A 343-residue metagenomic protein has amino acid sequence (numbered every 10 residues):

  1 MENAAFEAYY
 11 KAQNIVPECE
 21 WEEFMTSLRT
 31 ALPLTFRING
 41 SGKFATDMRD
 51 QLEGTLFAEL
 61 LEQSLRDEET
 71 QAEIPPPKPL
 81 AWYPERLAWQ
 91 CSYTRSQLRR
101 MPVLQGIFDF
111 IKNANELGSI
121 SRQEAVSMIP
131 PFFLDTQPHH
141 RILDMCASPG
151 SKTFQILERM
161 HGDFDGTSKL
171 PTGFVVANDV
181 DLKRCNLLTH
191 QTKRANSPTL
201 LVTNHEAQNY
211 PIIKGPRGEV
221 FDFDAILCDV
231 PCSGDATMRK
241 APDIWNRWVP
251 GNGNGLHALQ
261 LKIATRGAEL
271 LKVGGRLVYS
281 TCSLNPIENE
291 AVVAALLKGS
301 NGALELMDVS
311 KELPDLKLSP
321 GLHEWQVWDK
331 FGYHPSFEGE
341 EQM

Functional and structural regions predicted by a protein language model:
M1-M343: S-adenosylmethionine
